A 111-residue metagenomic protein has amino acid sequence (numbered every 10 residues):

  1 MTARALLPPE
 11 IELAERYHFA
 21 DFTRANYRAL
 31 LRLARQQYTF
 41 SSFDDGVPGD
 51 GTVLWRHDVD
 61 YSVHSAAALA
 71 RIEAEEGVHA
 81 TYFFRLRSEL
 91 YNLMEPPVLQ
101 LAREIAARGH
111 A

Functional and structural regions predicted by a protein language model:
M1-L99, R103-G109: Terminal accessory/targeting
